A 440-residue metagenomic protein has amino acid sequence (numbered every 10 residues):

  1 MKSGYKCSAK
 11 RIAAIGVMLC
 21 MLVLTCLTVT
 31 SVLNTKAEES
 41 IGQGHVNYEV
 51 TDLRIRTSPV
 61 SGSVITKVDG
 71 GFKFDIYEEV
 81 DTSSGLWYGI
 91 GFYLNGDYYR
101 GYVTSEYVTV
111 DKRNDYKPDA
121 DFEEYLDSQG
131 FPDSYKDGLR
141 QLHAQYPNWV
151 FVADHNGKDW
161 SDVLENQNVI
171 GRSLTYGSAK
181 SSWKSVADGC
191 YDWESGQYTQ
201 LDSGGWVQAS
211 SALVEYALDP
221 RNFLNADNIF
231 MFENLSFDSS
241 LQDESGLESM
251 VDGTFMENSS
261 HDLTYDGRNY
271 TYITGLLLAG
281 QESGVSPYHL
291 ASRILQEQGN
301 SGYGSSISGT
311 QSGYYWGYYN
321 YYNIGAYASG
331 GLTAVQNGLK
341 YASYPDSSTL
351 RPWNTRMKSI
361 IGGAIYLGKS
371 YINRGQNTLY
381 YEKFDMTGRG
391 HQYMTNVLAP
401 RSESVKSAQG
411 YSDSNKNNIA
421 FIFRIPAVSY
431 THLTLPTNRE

Functional and structural regions predicted by a protein language model:
M1-S8: N-terminal secretory signal peptides that target proteins for export/translocation
R11-T30: Sec-dependent N-terminal signal peptides of Gram-positive bacterial secreted proteins and lipoproteins
T35-R54, V68-G70, V80, K112-D115: SH3-family beta-barrel domains
S58-S63: Short alpha-helix capping/helix-loop boundary micro-motifs
V68-E106: SH3/SH3-like beta-barrel superfamily modules
K117-G275, L295-N373: Peptidoglycan-targeting cell-wall enzymes and recognition modules
G284-L290: Loop/turn elements at helix/coil->beta-strand transitions in domains of secreted/extracellular proteins
T431-T437: Conserved small/polar residues in nucleotide/adenosyl-binding loops
